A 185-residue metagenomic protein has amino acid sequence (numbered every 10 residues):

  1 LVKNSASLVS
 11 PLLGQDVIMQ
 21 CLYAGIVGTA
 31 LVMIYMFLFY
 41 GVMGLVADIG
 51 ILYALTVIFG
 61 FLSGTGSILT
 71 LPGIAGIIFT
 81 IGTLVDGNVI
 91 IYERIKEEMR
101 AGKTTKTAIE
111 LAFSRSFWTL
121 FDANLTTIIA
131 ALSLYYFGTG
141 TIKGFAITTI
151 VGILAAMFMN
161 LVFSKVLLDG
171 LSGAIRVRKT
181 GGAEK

Functional and structural regions predicted by a protein language model:
L1-S5: Extended, hydrophilic extramembrane loops/domains of integral membrane proteins
A6-L31, L62, G66, I109-D122 (+2 more regions): Alpha-helical membrane-interface segments at transmembrane helix boundaries
G14-T70, Y136-G140: Interfacial segments of transmembrane alpha-helices in multi-pass membrane proteins
L31-F37, T83-G87, S133, A155 (+1 more regions): Hydrophobic alpha-helical membrane-associated segments
L45-G66, I77-G82, F145-N160: Small-residue-enriched core segments of transmembrane alpha-helices in multipass membrane transport and channel
V85-N88, Y92-K96, K165: Membrane-embedded alpha-helices of multi-pass transport/permease systems
E97-K185: Hydrophobic alpha-helical transmembrane segments of membrane transport and translocation systems, primarily multi-pass
